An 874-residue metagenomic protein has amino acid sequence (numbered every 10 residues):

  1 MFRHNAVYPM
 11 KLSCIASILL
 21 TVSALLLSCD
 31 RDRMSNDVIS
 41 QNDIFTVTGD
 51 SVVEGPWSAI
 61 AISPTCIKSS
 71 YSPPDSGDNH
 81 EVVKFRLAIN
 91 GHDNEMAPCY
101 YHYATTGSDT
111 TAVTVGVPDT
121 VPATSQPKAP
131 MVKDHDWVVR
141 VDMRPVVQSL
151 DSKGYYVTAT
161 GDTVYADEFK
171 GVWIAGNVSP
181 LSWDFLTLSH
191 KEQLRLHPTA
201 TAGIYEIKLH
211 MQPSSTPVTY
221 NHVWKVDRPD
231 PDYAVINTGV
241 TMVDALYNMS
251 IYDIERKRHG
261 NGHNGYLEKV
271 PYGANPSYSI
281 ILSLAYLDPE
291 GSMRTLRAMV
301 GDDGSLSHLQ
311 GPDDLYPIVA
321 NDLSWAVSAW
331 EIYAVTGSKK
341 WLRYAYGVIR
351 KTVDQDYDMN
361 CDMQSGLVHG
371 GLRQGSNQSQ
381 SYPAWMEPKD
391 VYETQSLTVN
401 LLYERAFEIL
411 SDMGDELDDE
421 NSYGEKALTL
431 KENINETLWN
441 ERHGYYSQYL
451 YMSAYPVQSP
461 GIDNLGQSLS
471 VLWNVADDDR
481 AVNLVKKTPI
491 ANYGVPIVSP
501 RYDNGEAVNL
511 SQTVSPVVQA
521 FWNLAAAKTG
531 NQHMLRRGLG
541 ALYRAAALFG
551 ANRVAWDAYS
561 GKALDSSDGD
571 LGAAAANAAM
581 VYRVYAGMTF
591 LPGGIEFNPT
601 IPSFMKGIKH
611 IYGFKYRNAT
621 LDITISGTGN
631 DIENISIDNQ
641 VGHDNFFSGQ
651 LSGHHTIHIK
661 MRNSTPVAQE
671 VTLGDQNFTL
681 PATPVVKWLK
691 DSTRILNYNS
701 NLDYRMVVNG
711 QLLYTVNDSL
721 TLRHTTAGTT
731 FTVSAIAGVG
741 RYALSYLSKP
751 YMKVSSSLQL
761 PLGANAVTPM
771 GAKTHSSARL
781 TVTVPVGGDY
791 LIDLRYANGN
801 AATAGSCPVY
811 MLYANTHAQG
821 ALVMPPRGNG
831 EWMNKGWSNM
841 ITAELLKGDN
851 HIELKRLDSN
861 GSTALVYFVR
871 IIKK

Functional and structural regions predicted by a protein language model:
L26-S28: C-terminal motif of bacterial Sec signal peptides marking the signal peptidase cleavage site
D30-M34, T216, Y220-K269, E331-A334 (+10 more regions): Acidic/polar, glycine-enriched structural segments that form the non-catalytic walls/loops of the carbohydrate-binding
S35-V82, A88-T114, Y156-Y220: Aromatic-rich carbohydrate-binding modules that target alpha-glucans
D78-H80, K133-D136, S215-P217, T783-D793: Extended extracellular/luminal ectodomain segments enriched in beta-structured repeat modules
P231-V270, G291-L315, C361-Q395, E432-P516 (+1 more regions): Extended glycan-interaction surfaces of carbohydrate-active proteins
V270-P276, I280-L372, S396-E404, P516-A526 (+3 more regions): Aromatic-rich carbohydrate-recognition surfaces in CAZymes
A525-K528, Q532-R694, Y698: Non-catalytic C-terminal accessory modules of carbohydrate-active enzymes
A735, Y742-K874: Extracytoplasmic
